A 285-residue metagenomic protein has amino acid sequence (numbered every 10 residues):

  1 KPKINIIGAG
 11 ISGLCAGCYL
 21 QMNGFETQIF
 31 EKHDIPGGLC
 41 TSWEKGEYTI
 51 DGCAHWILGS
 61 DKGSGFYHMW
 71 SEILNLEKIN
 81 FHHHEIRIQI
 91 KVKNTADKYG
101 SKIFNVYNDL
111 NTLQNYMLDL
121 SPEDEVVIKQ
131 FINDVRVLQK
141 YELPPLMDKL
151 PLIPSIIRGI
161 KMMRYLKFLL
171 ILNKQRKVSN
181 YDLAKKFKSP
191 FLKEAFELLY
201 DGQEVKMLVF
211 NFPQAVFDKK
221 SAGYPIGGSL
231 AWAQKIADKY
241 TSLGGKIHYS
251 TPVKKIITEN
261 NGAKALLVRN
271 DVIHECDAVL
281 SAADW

Functional and structural regions predicted by a protein language model:
P2, V268-A278, A282: Core beta-strand elements of the Rossmann-like FAD/NAD(P) dinucleotide-binding domain in flavoenzyme oxidoreductases
P2-L143: N-terminal glycine-rich phosphate/pyrophosphate-binding loop and immediately adjacent elements
I11-A16, W232-I236, Y240, Y249-V253 (+1 more regions): Extended, hydrophobic alpha-helical segments in both membrane/secreted and soluble proteins
I29, I247-Y249: A structural preference for short, hydrophobic beta-strand core positions in alpha/beta folds
Y48, T95, P252, D271-V272: Well-ordered beta-strand scaffold positions
A54, D284-W285: Short glycine-/small-residue-rich Rossmann-like dinucleotide-binding loops
R136-L243, S250: Active-site/ligand-binding neighborhood in enzyme catalytic cores
Y249-K264: A conserved short coil-to-beta-strand element within the FAD-binding core of flavoproteins
